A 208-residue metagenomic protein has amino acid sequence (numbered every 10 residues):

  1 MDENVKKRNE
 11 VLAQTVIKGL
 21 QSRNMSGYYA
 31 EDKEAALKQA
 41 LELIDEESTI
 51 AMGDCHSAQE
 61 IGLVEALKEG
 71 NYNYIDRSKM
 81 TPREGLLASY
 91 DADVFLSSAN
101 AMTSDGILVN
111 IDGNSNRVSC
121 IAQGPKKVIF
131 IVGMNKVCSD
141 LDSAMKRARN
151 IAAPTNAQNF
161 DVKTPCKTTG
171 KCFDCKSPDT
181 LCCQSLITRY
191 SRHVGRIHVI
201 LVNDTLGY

Functional and structural regions predicted by a protein language model:
M1-N9: Glycine- and acidic-residue-enriched helix-capping/strand-helix junction motifs
E3, M25-G27, M134: Short, flexible active-site loop motifs that bind/organize anionic cofactors or intermediates
N9-L96: N-terminal active-site beta-alpha-beta segment that forms phosphate/nucleotide-binding and substrate-recognition loops
Y90-Y208: Conserved phosphate- and dinucleotide-binding cores of soluble alpha/beta proteins, encompassing both enzyme active
